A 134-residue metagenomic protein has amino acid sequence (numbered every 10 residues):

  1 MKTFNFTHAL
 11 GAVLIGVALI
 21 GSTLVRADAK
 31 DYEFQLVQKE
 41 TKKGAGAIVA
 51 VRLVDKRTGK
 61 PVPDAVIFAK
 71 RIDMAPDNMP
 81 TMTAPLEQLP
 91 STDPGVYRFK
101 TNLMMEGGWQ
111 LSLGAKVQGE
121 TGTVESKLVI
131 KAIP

Functional and structural regions predicted by a protein language model:
K2-V13: Bacterial N-terminal signal peptides that target proteins for export
N5, S22-V25: Serine/threonine-rich, low-complexity intrinsically disordered segments
G11-G21: Bacterial N-terminal signal peptides
R26-E106, Q110-P134: Contiguous segments within soluble domain cores/interaction surfaces
